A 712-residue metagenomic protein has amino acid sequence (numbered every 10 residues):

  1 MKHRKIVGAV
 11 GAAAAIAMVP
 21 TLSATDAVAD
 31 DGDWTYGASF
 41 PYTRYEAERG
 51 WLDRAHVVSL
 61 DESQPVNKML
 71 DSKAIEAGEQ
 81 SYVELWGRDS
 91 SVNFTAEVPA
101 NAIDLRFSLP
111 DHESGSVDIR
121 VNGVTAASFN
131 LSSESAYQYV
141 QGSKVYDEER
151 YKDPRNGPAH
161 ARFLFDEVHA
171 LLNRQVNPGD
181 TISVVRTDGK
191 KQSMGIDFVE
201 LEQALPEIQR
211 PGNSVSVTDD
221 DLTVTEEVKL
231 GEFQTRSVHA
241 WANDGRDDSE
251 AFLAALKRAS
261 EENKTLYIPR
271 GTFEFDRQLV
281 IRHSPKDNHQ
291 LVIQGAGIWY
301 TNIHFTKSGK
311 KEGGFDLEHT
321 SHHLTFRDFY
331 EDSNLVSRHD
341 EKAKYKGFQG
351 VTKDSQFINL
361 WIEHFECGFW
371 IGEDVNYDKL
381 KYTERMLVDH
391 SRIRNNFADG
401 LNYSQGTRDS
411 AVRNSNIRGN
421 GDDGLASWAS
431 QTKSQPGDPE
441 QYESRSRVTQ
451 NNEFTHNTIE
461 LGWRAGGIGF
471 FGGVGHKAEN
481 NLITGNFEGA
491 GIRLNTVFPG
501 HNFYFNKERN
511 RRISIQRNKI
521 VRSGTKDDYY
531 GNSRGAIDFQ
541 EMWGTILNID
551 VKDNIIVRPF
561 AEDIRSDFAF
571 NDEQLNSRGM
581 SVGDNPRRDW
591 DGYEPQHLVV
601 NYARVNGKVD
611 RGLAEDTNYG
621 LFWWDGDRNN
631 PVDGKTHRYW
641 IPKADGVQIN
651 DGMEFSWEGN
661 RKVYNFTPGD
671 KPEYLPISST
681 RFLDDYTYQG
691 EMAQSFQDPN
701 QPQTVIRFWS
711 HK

Functional and structural regions predicted by a protein language model:
M1-A29: Secretory targeting and sorting signals
D30-G212, Q516, L675, Q689-A693 (+2 more regions): Extracytoplasmic
A96-V98, F107-D111, R186-D188, A259 (+7 more regions): Non-cytosolic beta-sheet module surface loops
N213, N571-K712: Acidic, glycine- and Ser/Thr-rich low-complexity intrinsically disordered tracts in extracellular/secreted proteins
V217-P269, F275, D670: Acidic Gly/Asp/Thr-rich repetitive segments characteristic of extracellular carbohydrate-active and adhesion proteins
L253-R258, F273-Q294, Y300-D328, D332-D354 (+3 more regions): Extracellular beta-strand-rich solenoid/capping regions of secreted or surface-exposed proteins that bind or remodel
K264, D276-Q278, N302-G313, L335-K342 (+11 more regions): Short glycine/acidic-rich loop motifs that flank beta-strands on beta-rich extracellular proteins
Q290, Q294-W299, H322-S333, K353-E366 (+8 more regions): Right-handed parallel beta-helix
